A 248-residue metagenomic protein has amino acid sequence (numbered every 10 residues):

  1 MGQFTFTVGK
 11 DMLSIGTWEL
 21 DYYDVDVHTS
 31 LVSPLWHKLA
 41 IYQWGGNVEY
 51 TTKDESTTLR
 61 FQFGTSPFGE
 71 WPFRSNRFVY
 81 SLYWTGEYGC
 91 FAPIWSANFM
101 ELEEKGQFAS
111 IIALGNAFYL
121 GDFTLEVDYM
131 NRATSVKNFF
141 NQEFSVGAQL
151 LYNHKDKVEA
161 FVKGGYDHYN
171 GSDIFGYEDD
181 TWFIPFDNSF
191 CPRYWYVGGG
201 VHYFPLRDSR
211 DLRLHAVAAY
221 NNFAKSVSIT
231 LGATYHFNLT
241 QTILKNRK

Functional and structural regions predicted by a protein language model:
M1, T5, N47-T51, T58-R60 (+5 more regions): Transmembrane beta-barrel domains of outer membrane proteins
M1-S66, E87, F161, Y166-N170: Outer membrane beta-barrel
T5, G45, T58, S81 (+3 more regions): A residue-level signal for beta-strand positions that form part of recognition/binding surfaces within mature
E19-D21, F91, W95-K248: Outer-membrane beta-barrel pore domains
H37, F73, F190: Aromatic-acidic/polar surface patches that form glycan- and anion
A40, N76, R193: Soluble or luminal CAZymes and related metallo-dependent hydrolases
Q43-G45, V79, A113: Short glycine-rich loop/turn motifs
T58-F108: Loop-centered beta-sheet repeat module
